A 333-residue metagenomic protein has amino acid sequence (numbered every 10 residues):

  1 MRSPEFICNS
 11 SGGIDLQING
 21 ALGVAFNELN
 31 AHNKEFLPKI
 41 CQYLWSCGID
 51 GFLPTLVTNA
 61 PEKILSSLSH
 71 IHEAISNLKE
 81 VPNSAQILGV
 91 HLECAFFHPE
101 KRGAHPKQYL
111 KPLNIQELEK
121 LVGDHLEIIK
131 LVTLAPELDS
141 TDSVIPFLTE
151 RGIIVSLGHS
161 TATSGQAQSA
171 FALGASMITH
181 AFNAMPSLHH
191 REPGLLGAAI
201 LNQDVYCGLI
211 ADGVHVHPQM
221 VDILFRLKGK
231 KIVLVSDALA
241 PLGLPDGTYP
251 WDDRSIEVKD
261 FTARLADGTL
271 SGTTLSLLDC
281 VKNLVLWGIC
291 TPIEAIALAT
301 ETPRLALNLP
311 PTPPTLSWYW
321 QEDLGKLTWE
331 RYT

Functional and structural regions predicted by a protein language model:
M1-A31, L37-P38, Q42: Replace "His-x-His-based motif
G13-D15, H91-E93, V235: Generic enzyme active-site microenvironment
N19-L22, N27, P38-S67, S84-H98 (+5 more regions): Divalent metal-dependent hydrolysis catalytic cores, especially in the metallo-beta-lactamase
A60-S66, E137-D139, V155-T161, L209-R226: Active-site glycine- and acidic-residue-rich loops that bind and position anionic ligands or nucleotide-like cofactors
I64-K79, I145-I154, T291-E301: Short, electropositive alpha-helical surface patch
L92, P99-G194: Divalent metal-binding pocket/active-site signature
V144, Q166-A299, A306-P310, Y332: Active-site-adjacent C-terminal substructures of enzyme catalytic domains
L305, L309-T333: C-terminal cap of metal-dependent C-N hydrolases
